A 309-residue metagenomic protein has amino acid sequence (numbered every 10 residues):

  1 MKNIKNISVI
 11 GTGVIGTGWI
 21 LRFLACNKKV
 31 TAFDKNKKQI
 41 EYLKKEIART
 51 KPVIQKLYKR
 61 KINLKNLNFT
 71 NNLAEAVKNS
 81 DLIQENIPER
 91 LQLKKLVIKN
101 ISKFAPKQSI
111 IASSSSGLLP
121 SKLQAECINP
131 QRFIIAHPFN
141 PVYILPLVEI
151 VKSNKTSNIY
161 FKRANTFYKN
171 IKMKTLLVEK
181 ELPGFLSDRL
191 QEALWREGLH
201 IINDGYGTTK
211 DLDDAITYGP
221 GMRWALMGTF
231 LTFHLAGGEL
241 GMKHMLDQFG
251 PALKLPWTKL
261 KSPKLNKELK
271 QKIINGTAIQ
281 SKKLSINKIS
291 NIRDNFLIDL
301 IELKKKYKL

Functional and structural regions predicted by a protein language model:
M1-K56: NAD(P)+-binding Rossmann beta1-loop-alpha1 motif at the extreme N-terminus of oxidoreductases
K2-N3, C26-K28, K35, M173 (+2 more regions): NAD(P)-dependent Rossmann-like dehydrogenase/reductase catalytic/cofactor-binding core
K35, V53-I110: Rossmann-like NAD(P)-binding element
S113-K180, G184: Rossmann-fold dinucleotide-binding core
K169, W195, H200-T208: C-terminal regulatory/interaction module of P-loop NTP-utilizing enzymes
S187, Q191-E192, E197: Structural/interface elements that position substrates and couple domains in central-metabolism enzymes
